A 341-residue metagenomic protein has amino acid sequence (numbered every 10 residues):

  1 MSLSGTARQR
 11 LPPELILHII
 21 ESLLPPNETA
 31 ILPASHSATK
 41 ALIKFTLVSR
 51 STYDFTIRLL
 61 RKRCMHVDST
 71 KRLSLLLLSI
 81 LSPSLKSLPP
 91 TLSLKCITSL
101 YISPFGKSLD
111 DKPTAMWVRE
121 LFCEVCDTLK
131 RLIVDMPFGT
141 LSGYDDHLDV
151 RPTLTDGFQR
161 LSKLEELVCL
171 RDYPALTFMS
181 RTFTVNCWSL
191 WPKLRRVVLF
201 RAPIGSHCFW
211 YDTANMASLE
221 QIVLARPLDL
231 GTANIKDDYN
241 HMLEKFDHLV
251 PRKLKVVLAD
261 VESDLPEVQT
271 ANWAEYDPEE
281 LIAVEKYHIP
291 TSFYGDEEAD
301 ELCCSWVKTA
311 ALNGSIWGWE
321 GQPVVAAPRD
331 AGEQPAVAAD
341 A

Functional and structural regions predicted by a protein language model:
L3-S4, A30-A41, T70-K86, G106-V118 (+7 more regions): Leucine-rich repeat
T6-I20, L24-M116, C123, P137 (+1 more regions): Hydrophobic regular-secondary-structure patch
Q9-S22, R50, R61, S93 (+13 more regions): Generic detector of bulky aromatic hydrophobic side chains
L24-P25, S82-P83, D247, H288 (+1 more regions): Short, flexible coil/linker elements and helix-boundary hinge sites characteristic of intrinsically disordered
S51-D54, R58-K62, P90-S99, E124-R131 (+4 more regions): Leucine-rich repeat
L249-A341: C-terminal capping region of solenoid repeat domains
